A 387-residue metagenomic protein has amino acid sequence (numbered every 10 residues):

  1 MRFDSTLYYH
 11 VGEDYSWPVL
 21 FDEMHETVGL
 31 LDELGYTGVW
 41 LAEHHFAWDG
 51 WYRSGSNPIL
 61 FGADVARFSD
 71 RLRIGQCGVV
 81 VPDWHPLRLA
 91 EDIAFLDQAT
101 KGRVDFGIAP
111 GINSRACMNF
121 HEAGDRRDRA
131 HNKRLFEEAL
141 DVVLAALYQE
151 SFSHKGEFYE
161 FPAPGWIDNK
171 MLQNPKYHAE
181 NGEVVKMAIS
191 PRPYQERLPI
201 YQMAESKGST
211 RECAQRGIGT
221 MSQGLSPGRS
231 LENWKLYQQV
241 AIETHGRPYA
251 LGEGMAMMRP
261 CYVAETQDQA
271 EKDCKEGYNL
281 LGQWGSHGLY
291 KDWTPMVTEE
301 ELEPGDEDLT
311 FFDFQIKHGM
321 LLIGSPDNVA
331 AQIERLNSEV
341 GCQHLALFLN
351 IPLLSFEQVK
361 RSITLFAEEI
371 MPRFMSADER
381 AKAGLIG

Functional and structural regions predicted by a protein language model:
M1-L72, L198, G384-G387: N-terminal beta1-alpha1-beta2 module of alpha/beta enzyme domains
R2-V19, D83-L172, S222, S226-G228: Flexible, glycine-rich active-site loops centered on histidine and acidic residues that chelate a metal or position
F3-L7, V39-L41, I74-Q76, V104-I108 (+4 more regions): Hydrophobic faces of well-ordered beta-strands that scaffold small-molecule active sites in alpha/beta enzyme cores
L7-F21, V79-L87, Q195-E205, C261-A264 (+1 more regions): Active-site mouth loops of central-metabolism enzymes
D32-E33, A63-D70, I93, D97-V104 (+3 more regions): Acidic (Asp/Glu)-rich catalytic clusters
G35, E43, V65, L96 (+6 more regions): Conserved, mostly hydrophobic/aromatic
R129-I189, R229-C342, M375-G387: An alpha-helical appendage that flanks or caps ligand/catalytic pockets
M203-R229, N233: A conserved active-site cap/scaffold subdomain adjacent to cofactor or substrate pockets
